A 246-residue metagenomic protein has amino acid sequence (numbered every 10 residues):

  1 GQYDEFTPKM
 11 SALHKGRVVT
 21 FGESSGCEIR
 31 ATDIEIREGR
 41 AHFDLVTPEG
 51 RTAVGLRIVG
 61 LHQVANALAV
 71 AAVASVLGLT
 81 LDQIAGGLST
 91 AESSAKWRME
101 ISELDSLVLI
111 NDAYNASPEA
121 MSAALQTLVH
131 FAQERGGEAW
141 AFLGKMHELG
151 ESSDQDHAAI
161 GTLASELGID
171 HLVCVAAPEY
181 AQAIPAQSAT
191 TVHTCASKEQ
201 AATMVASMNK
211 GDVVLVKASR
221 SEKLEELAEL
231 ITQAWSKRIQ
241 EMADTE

Functional and structural regions predicted by a protein language model:
G1, A67, N111, A139-K145 (+1 more regions): Short beta-strands and strand-loop turn motifs
G1-V108, G137, T162-S165, I169-H171 (+1 more regions): Acidic, Mg2+-coordinating active-site environments of NTP-dependent enzymes
Q2-E5, N115-A116, M146-E148, P178-E179 (+2 more regions): Short glycine-rich anion-binding loops that position phosphate/pyrophosphate groups of nucleotides and phosphorylated
R17-F21, L227-T245: A short, gly/pro- and small-residue-rich
L77, F131-G136, S207-D212: Glycine-rich phosphate-binding loop signature in dinucleotide/nucleotide-binding domains
A95, A113-T194, I239-E246: Active-site beta-alpha connecting loops in nucleotide-dependent enzymes
K96-M99, V213, S221, E225-E229 (+1 more regions): ATP-dependent carboxylate/acyl-activation modules
Q200-M208: Short amphipathic alpha-helix with an adjacent loop that forms part of the alpha/beta core around
